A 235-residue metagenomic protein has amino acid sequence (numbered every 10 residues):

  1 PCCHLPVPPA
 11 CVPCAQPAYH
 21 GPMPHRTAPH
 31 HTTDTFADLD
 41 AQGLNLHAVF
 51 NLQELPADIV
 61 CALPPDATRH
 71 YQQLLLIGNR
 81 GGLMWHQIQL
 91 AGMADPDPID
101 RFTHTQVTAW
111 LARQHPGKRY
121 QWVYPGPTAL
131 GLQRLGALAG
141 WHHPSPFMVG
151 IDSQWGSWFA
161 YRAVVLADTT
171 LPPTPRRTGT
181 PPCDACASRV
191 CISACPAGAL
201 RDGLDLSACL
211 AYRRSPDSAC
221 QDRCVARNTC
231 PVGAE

Functional and structural regions predicted by a protein language model:
P1-C2, F147: N-terminal export leaders
C2-C3, C11-C14: Cysteine-centered motifs
H4-L5, H20: Short hydrophobic targeting helices and cationic amphipathic motifs that mediate membrane/organellar targeting
V12, H20-M23: Compositionally biased, intrinsically disordered low-complexity regions
P17: Cationic, low-complexity basic patches in intrinsically disordered or flexible, solvent-exposed regions
M23-E235: Non-ligating segments of multi-cofactor redox enzymes
